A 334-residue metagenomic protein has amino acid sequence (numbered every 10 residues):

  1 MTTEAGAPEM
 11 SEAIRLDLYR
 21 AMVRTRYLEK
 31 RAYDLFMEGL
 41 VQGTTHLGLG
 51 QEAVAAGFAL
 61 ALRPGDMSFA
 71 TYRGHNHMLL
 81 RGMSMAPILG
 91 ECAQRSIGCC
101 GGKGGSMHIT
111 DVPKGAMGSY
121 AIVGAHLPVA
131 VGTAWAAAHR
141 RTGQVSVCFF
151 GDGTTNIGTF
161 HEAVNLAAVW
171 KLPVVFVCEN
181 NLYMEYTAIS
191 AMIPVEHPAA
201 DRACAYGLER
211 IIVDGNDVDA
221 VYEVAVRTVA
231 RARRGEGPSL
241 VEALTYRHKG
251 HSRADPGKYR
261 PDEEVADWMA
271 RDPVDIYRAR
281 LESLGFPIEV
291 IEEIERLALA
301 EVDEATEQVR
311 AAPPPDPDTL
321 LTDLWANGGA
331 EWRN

Functional and structural regions predicted by a protein language model:
M1-L16: Charged, compositionally biased N-terminal leader segments and the immediate start of the first structured element
T3-E4, R231-N334: Glycine/aspartate-rich loop-and-adjacent alpha/beta segment that forms the canonical ThDP
R20-F36: N-terminal glycine-rich anion-binding loops that anchor highly charged ligand groups
K30-D34, L40-W170, A188-V195, A200-D201 (+1 more regions): Cofactor-binding active-site loop characterized by glycine-rich and histidine/acidic residues
H46, F69, V175-V177, I212 (+2 more regions): Structured core elements
N76, N181-E185, R247-K249: Short gly/pro/ser/thr-enriched loop/turn and capping motifs at secondary-structure boundaries
A138-T142, V195-R227, A270-E295: Conserved thiamine diphosphate
A163, V169-L172, E179-E236: Ligand/cofactor pocket segment of small-molecule handling proteins
